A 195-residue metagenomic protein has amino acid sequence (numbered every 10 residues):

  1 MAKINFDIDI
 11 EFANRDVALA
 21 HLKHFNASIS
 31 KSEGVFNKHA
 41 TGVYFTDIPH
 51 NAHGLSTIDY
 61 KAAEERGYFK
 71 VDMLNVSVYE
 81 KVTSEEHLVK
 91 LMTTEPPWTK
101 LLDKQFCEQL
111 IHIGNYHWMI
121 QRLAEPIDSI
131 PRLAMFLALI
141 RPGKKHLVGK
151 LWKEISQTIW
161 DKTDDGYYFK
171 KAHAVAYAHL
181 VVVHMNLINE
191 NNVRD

Functional and structural regions predicted by a protein language model:
M1-D195: Mg2+-dependent phosphoryl-transfer active-site scaffold
